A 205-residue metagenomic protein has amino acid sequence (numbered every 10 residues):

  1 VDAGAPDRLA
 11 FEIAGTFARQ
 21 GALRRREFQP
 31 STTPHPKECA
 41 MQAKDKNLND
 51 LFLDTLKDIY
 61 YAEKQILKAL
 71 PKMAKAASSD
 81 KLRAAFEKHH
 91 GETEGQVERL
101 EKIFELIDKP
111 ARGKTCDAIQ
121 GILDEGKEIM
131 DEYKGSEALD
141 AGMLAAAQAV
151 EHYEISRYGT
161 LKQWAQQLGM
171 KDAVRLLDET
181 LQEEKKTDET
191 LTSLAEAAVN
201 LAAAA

Functional and structural regions predicted by a protein language model:
D7, F11, G15-A40: Short, Lys/Arg-enriched N-terminal segments with co-localized hydrophobic residues within the first ~10-30 amino acids
E27, S31-A205: Amphipathic alpha-helical hairpins
